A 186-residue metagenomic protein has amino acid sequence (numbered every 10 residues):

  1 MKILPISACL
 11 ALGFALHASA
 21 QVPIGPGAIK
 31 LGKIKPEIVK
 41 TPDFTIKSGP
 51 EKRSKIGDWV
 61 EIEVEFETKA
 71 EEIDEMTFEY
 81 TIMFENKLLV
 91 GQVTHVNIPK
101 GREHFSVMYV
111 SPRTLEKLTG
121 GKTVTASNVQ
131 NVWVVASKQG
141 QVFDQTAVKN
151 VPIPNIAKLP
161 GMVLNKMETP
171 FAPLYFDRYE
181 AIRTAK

Functional and structural regions predicted by a protein language model:
K2-C9: Sec-dependent signal peptide recognition, specifically the positively charged N-region followed immediately by
A15-H17: N-terminal signal peptide c-region/cleavage motif recognized by signal peptidases
Q21-K55, K166-K186: Short, compositionally biased P/S/T/A/G/V-rich stretches that sit at domain boundaries
G49-F66, E75: Contiguous beta-strand segments within globular domains
T68-M76, L88: A short beta-turn/strand-edge loop motif at beta-sheet boundaries
F78, L118-Q141: Short, aromatic- and glycine-rich surface loops/edge beta-strands on solvent-exposed regions
L88-R113, A147-I153: Solvent-exposed serine/threonine-rich low-complexity stretches and specific carbohydrate-binding patches
N97-K100, K138-K186: Short beta-strand elements
